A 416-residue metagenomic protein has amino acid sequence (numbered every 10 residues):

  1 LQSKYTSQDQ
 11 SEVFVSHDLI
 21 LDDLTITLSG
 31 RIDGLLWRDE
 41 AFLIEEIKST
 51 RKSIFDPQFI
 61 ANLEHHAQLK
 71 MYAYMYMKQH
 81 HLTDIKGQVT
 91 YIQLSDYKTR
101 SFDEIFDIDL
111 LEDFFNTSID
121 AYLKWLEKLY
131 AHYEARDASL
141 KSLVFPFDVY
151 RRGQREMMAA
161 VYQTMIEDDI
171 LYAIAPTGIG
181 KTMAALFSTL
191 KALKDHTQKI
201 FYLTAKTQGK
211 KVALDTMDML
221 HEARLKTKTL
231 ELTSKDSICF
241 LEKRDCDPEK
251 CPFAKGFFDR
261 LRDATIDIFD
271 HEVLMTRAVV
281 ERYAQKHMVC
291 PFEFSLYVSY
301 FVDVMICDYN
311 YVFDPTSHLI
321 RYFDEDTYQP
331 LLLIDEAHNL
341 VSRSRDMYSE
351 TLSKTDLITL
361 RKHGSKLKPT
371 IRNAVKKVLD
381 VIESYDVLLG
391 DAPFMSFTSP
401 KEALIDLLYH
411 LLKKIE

Functional and structural regions predicted by a protein language model:
L1-L19: Acidic-basic catalytic patches of nuclease active cores, encompassing PD-(D/E)XK and other metal-cofactor nuclease
H17-F115: Mg2+/Mn2+-dependent nuclease catalytic core
Q68-M71, F114, S188, V212-L220 (+5 more regions): Alpha-helical scaffold elements adjacent to nucleotide-binding pockets in ATP/GTP-utilizing enzyme cores
L82-D169: ATP-dependent helicase/translocase motor core
S139-P146, A159, I166-Y172, P176-T177 (+5 more regions): Conserved coupling segment at the C-terminus of the helicase ATP-binding
Y162-Q163, T182-H196, D215-L220: Walker A/P-loop NTP-binding motif
K199-M219, L230-E242: Conserved Walker A/P-loop ATP-binding site and its immediately adjacent core in helicase/helicase-like ATPase domains
